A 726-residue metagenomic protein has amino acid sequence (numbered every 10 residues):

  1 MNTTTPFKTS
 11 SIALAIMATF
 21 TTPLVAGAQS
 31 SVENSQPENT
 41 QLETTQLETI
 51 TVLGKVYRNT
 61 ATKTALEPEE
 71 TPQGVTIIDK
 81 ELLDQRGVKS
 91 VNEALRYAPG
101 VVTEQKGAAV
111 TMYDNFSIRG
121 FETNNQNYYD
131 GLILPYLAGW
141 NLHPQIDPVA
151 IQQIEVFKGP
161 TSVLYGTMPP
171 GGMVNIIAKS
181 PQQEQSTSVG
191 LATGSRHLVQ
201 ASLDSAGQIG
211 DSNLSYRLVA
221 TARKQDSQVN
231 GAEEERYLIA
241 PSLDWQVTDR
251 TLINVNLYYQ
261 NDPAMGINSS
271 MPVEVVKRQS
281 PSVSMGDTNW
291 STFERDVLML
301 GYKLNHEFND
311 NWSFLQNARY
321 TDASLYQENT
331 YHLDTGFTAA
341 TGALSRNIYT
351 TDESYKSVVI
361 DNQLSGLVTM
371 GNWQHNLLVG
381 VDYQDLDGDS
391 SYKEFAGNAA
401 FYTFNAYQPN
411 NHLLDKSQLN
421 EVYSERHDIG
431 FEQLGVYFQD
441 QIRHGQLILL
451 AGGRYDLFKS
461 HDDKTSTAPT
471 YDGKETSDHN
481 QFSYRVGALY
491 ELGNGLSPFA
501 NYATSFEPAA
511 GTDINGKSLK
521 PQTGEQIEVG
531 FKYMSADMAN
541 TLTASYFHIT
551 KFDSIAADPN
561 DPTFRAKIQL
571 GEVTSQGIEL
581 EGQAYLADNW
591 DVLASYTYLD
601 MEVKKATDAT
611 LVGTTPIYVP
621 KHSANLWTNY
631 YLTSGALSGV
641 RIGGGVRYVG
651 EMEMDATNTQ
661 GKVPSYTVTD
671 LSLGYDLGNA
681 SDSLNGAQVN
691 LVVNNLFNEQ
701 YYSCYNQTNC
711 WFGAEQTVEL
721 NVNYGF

Functional and structural regions predicted by a protein language model:
K55, N59-P68, P72, N92 (+2 more regions): Extracytoplasmic beta-strand/coil segments of soluble accessory domains associated with Gram-negative outer-membrane
N115, L132-K158, I177-A178: Short acidic/polar hinge/loop motifs at secondary-structure boundaries that mediate gating or recognition
P135-Y136, A150-Q152, V163-P241, V247-T251 (+3 more regions): Outer-membrane beta-barrel translocator/receptor signature
R223-S227, I239-E307, Y320-Y355, N398-I429 (+2 more regions): Acidic/polar loop-and-plug regions of large Gram-negative outer-membrane beta-barrel proteins
D244-T248, Y355, Q374-N376, D382-L386 (+1 more regions): Structural signature of Gram-negative outer-membrane beta-barrels, strongest in the C-terminal barrel of TonB-dependent
N305-N309, S313-R319, A323-N329, P521-K604 (+1 more regions): Membrane-embedded beta-barrel scaffold of Gram-negative outer-membrane proteins
Q446, Q569-A656, Q700, N723-G725: Gram-negative outer-membrane beta-barrel transporters
L637, R647-D655, Y675-F726: C-terminal beta-signal and adjacent terminal beta-strands/loops of Gram-negative outer-membrane beta-barrel proteins
